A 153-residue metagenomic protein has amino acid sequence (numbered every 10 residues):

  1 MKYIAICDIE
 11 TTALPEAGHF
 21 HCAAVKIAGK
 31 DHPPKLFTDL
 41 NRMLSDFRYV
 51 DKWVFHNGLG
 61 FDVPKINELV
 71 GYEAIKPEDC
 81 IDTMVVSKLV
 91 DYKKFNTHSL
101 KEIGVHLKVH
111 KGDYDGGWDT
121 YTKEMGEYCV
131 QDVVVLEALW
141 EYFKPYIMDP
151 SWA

Functional and structural regions predicted by a protein language model:
M1-K93: Conserved RNase H-like, two-metal-ion catalytic cores of nucleic-acid enzymes
N41, G60, H98, V130-V133 (+1 more regions): Conserved structured core elements
R42, K65, S99-E102, E124: Exposed alpha-helical structural elements
D46, L69, L89, I103-L107 (+2 more regions): Residues that form generic nucleotide/phosphate-binding pockets
F55, Y92-N96, M125-Y128, D132: Generic alpha-helical structural element
E73-E78, H110-D119: Short, surface-exposed acidic
P77, W118-A153: Mixed-charge, glycine-rich, non-catalytic linkers/tails in nucleic-acid processing enzymes
C80-G112, E137, E141: Charged catalytic and DNA/RNA-contacting regions of genome-maintenance and nucleic-acid-processing enzymes
